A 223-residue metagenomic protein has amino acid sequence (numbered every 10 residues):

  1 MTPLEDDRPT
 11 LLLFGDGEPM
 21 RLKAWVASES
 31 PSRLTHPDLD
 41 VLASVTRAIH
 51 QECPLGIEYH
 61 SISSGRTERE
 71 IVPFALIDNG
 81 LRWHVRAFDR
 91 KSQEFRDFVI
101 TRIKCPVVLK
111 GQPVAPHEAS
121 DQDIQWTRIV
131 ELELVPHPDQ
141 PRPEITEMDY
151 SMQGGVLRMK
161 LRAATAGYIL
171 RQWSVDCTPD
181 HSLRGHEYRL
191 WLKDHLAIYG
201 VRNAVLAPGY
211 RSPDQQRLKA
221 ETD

Functional and structural regions predicted by a protein language model:
M1-H60, Q172, P179-K219: Bulky hydrophobic/aromatic content
L22-Y150, A220-D223: Core beta-strand-centered patch of the WYL/Sm-like small regulatory domain
Q125-D223: Polybasic (Lys/Arg-rich)
